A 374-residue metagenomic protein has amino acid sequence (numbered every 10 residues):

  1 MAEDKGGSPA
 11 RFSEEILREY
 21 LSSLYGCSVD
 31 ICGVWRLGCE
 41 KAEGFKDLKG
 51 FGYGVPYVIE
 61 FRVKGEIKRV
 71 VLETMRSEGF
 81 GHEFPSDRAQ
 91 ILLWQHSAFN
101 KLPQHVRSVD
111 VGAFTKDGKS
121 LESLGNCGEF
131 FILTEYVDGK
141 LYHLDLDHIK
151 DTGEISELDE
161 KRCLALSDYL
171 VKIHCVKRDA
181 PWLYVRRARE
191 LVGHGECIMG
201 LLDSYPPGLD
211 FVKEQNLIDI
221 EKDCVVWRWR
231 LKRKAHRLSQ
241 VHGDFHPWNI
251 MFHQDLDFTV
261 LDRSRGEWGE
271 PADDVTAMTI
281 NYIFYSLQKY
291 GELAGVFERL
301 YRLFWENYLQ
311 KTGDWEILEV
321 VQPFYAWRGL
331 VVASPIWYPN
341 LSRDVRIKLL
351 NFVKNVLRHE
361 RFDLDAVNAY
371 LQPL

Functional and structural regions predicted by a protein language model:
M1-G52, V58-V70, G79-I91, L102-S108 (+5 more regions): Regulatory N- and C-terminal appendages and interdomain linkers associated with kinase/kinase-like NTP transferase
A2-S8, F130, E135-V137, Y169-V171 (+2 more regions): Active-site catalytic-loop/activation-segment of kinase and kinase-like phosphoryl-transfer enzymes
G44-F45, G52-P56, E60-R62, E66-H194: Conserved ATP-binding subdomain of kinase catalytic cores across diverse folds
K46-R62, I67, V71, I173 (+1 more regions): Active-site acidic catalytic loop and adjacent metal/ATP-binding pocket of ATP-dependent phosphoryl transfer enzymes
S77-E78, Y136-I155, M199-G208, F284 (+2 more regions): A glycine-centered beta->alpha junction motif in the catalytic cores of kinase/phosphotransferase enzymes
P103-S108, C175-V185, Y205-G208, R230-A235 (+1 more regions): Surface-exposed helix-capping loop/turn segments at secondary-structure junctions
K161, G313-Y325: All-alpha amphipathic helical-bundle segments outside canonical DNA-binding/catalytic cores that form hydrophobic
A272-T312, A326-D344: Active-site activation/catalytic loop segments of kinase-like enzymes and analogous catalytic loops in related
